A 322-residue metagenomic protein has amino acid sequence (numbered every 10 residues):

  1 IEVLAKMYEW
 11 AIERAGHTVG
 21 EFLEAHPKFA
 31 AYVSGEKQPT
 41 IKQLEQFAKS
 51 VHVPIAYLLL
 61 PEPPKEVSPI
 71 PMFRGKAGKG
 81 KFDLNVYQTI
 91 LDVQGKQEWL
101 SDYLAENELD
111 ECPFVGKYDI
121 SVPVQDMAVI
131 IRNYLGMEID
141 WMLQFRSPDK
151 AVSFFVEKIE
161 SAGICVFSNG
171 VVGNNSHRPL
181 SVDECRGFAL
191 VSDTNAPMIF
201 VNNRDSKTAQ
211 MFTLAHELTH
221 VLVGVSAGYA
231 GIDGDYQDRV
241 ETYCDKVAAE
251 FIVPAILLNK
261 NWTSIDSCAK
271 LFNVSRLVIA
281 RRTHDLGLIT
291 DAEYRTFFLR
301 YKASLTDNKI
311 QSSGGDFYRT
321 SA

Functional and structural regions predicted by a protein language model:
I1-A322: Active-site hotspot residues in diverse enzymes, especially metal/ion-binding acidic/histidine motifs
